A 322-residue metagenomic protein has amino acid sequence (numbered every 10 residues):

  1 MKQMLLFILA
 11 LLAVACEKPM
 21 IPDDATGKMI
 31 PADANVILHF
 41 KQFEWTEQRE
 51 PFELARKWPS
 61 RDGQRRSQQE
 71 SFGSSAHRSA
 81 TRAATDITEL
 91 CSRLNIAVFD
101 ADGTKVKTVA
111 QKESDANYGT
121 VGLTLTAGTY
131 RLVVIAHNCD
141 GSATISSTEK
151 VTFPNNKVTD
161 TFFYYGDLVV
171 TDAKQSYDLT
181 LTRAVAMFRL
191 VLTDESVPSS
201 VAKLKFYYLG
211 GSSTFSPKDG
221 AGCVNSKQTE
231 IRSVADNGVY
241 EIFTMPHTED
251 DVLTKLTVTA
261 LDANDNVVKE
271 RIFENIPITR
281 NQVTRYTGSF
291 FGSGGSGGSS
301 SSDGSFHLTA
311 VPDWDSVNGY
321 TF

Functional and structural regions predicted by a protein language model:
M1-L5, E17-K18: Positively charged n-region of N-terminal signal peptides that target proteins for export
L12-A15: C-terminal motif of bacterial Sec signal peptides marking the signal peptidase cleavage site
K18-Q111, Q282-F322: Acidic/polar, low-complexity intrinsically disordered N-terminal segments immediately downstream of a Sec signal
N35-H39, N95, R131-V133, S176-D178 (+4 more regions): Beta-strand secondary-structure signal
S67-I145, S200-Q282, S316-F322: Tryptophan-paired
T152-A184, T193, R271-F322: Extracellular beta-sheet/turn segments enriched in Thr/Pro/Gly and aliphatic residues
P154-V239: A sequence/structural signal for flexible, mid-protein segments enriched in small/helix-disrupting residues
